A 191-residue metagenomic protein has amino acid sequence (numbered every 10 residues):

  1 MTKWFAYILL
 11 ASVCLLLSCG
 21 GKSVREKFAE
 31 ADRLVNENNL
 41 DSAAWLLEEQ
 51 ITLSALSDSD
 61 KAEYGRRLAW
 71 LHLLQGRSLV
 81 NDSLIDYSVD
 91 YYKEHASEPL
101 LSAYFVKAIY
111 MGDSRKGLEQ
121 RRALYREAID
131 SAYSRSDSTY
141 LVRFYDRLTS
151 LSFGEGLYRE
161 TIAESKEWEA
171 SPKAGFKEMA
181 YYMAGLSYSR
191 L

Functional and structural regions predicted by a protein language model:
M1-A6: Positively charged n-region of N-terminal signal peptides that target proteins for export
Y7-L16: Bacterial N-terminal signal peptides
C19-L191: A "functional boundary" signal
